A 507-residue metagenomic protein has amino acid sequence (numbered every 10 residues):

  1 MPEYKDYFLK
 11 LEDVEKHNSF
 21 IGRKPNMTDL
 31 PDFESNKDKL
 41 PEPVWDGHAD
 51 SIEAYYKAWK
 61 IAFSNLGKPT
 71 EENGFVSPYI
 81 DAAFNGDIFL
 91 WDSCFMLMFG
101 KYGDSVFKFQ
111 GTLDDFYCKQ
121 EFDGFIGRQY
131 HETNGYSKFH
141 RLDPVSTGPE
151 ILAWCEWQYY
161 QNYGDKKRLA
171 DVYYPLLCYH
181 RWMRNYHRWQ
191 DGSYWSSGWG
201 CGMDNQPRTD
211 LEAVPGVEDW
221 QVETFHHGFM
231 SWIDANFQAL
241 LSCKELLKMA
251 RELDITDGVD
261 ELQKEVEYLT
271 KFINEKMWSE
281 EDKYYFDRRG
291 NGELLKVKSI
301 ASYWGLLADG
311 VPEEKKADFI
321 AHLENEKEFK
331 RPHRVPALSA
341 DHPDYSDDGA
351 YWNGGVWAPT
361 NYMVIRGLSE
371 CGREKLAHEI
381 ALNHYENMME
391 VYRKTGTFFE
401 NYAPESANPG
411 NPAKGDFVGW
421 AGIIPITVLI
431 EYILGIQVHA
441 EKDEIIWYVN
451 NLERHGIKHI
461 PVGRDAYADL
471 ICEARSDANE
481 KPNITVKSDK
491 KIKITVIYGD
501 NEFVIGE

Functional and structural regions predicted by a protein language model:
M1-F33: N-terminal transition regions in large eukaryotic proteins
E3-K16, V44-D87, G111-D143, D191-M230 (+7 more regions): Extended glycan-interaction surfaces of carbohydrate-active proteins
Y4-K10, G86-D114, C118-N205, I233-N236 (+5 more regions): Aromatic-rich carbohydrate-recognition surfaces in CAZymes
D29-G47: Short, contiguous pre-domain boundary segments
E42-I52, G100-L113, Y159-L177, D191 (+4 more regions): Structural helix-adjacent loops and short alpha-helical linkers that scaffold large soluble proteins
K57-S64, D115, P175-W189, Q238 (+3 more regions): Alpha-helical scaffold segments in carbohydrate-active enzymes
I88, H227-L241, G258-E261, E265 (+2 more regions): Short, contiguous, pocket-lining structural segments that sit at or immediately flank catalytic/ligand-binding sites
H322-F329, A350, R366, E370-E507: Non-catalytic C-terminal accessory modules of carbohydrate-active enzymes
